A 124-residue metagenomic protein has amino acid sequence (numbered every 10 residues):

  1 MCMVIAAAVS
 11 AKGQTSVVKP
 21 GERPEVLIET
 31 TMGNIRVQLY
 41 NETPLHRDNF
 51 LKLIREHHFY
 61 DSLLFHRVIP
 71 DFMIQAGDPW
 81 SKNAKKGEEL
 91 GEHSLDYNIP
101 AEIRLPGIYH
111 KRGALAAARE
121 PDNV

Functional and structural regions predicted by a protein language model:
M1-A7: Bacterial N-terminal signal peptides
A7-V124: Cyclophilin-like peptidyl-prolyl cis-trans isomerases
